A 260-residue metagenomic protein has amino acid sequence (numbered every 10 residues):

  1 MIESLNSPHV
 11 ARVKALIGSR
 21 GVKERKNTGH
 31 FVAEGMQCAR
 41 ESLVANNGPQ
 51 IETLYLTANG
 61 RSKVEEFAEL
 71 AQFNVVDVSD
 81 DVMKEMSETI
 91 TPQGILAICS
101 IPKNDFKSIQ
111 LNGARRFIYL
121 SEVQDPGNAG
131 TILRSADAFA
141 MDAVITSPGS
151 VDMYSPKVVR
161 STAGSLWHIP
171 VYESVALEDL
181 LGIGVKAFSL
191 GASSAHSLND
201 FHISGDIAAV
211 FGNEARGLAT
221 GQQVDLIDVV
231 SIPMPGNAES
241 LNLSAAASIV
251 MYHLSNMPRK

Functional and structural regions predicted by a protein language model:
M1-N6, N74-S79, I169-A176: Short acidic-hydrophobic, aromatic-tinged amphipathic segments that line or gate anion-handling sites
M1-R61, S150-V151: Boundary-proximal intrinsically disordered activation/regulatory segments immediately upstream of a helical core
G35, D125-T131, L241-A245: Amphipathic alpha-helical repeat scaffolds
S62-Q72, G221-Q222: Short, aromatic/basic amphipathic alpha-helical patches
L70-I98: Glycine/small-residue-rich loop that forms an oxyanion/phosphate-binding "nest" at active or ligand-binding sites
A97-C99, S135-F139, P148-W167, T220-K260: Structured adenosyl-cofactor binding patch, chiefly the S-adenosyl-L-methionine
K103-S194: RNA substrate-binding interface of SAM-dependent RNA methyltransferases
F188-A238: Active-site/ligand-binding-proximal alpha/beta "capping" segment
